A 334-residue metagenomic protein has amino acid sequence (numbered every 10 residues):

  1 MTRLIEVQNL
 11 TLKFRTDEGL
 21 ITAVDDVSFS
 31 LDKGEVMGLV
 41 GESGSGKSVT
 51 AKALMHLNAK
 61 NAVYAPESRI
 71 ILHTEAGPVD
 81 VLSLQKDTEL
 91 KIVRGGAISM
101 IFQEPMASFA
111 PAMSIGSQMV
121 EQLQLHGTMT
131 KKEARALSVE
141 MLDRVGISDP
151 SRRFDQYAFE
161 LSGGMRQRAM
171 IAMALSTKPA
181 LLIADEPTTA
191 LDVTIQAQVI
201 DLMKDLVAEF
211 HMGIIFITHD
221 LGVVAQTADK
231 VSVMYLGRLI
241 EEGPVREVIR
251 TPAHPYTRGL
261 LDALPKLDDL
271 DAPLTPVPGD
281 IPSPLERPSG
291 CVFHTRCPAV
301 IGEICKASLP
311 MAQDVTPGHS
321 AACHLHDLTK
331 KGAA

Functional and structural regions predicted by a protein language model:
R69-I92, V248: ABC ATPase NBD Q-loop/coupling interface
H73-A76, K132-R152, L261: Conserved ABC ATPase "signature" region
P78-V81, S151-R152, P244-A334: Short catalytic/signature loops enriched in Gly
Q156-L161, M165: Conserved ABC ATPase signature
S176-A180: A short, proline-enriched helix->beta-strand linker immediately N-terminal to the Walker B motif in ABC-type P-loop
I183-P187, L191-P273: P-loop NTP-binding/switch modules centered on Walker-like glycine-rich loops
